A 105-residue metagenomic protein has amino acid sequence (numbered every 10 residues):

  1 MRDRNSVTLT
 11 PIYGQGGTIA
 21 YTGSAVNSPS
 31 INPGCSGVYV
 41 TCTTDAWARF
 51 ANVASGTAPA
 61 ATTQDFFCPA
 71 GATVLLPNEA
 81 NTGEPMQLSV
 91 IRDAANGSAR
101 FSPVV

Functional and structural regions predicted by a protein language model:
M1-I19, F101-V105: Short, intrinsically disordered N-terminal pre-domain segments
L9-G34, A58-A60: Surface-exposed ligand/attachment interfaces on beta-rich extracellular proteins
I19, V40, A48, L88-V90 (+1 more regions): Hydrophobic beta-strand residues in large extracellular and virion-surface proteins
I19-S28, A61-A80: Short, solvent-exposed S/T- and G/P-enriched segments that are highly enriched in secreted/extracellular and lumenal
N32, C42-T44, T82: Short loop/turn positions at the edges of beta-strands in beta-sheet-rich folds
S36-V38, E79-G97: Noncatalytic modules at the cell exterior or secretory-pathway interfaces, chiefly beta-strand-rich lectin/adhesion
T41-T62: Short, surface-exposed beta-strand/strand-loop-strand elements in extracellular ectodomains
